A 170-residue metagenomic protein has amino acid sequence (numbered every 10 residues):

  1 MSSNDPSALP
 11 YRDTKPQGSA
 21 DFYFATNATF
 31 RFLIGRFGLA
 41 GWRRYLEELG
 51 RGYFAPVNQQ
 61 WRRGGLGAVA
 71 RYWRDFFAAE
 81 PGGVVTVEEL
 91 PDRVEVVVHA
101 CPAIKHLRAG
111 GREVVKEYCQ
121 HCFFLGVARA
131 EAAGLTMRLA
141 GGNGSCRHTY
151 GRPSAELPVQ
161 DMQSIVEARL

Functional and structural regions predicted by a protein language model:
M1-Q120, A128-T149, P153-L170: N-terminal accessory segment detector
F123: Ligand-binding pocket scaffold of soluble enzyme catalytic domains
